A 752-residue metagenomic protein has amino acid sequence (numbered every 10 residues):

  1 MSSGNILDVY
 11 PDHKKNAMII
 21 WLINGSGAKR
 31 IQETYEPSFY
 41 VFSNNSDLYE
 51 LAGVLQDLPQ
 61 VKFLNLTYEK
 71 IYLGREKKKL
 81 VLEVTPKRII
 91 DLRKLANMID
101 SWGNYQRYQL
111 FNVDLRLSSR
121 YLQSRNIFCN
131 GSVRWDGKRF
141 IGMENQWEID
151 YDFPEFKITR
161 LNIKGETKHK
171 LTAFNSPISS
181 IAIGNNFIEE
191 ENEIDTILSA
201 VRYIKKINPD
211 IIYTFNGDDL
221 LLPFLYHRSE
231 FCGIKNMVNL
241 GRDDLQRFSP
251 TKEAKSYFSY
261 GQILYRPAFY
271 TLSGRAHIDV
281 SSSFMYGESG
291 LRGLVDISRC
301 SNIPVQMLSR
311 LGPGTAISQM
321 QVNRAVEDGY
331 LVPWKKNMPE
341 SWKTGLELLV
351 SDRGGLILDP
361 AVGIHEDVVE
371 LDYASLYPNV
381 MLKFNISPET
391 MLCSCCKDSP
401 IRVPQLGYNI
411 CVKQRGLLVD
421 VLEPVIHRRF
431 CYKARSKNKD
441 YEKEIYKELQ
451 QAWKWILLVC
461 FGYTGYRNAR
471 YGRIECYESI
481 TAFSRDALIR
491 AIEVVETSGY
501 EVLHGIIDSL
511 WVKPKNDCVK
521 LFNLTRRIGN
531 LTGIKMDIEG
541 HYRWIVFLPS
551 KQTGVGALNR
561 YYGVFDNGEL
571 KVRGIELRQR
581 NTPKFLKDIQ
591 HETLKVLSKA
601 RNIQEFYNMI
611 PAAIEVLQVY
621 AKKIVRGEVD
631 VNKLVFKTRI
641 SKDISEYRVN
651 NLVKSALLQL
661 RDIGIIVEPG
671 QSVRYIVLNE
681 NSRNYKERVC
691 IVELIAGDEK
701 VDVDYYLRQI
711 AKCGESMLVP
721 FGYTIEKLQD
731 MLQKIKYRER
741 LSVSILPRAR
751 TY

Functional and structural regions predicted by a protein language model:
M1-N208, E230, N239, R292 (+7 more regions): DnaQ-like (DEDDh/DEDDy) 3′-5′ exonuclease domain used for proofreading and 3′-end trimming on nucleic acids
P11, I20-L22, I303-C393, E444-I445 (+5 more regions): DNA-dependent DNA polymerase catalytic subunits
N162-K164, T214, L225, D279 (+4 more regions): Conserved structural-core and active-site-/substrate-pathway-adjacent residues in large, well-folded domains of enzymes
T172-A173, N216-G217, L221-R228, V380-M381 (+2 more regions): A short acidic (Asp/Glu
I178, G184, I212-G312, I456: Metal-dependent phosphoesterase core characteristic of DEDDh/y 3'-5' exonuclease domains
I181-N186, Y463-A482: Gly-rich Lys/Arg/Thr-decorated short loops/hinges at beta-loop-alpha junctions or inter-strand turns that position
D210-G217, L503-H504, W511: Short glycine-rich phosphate-binding loop at a beta-alpha junction
N216, Y446-Y466: Core structural elements
